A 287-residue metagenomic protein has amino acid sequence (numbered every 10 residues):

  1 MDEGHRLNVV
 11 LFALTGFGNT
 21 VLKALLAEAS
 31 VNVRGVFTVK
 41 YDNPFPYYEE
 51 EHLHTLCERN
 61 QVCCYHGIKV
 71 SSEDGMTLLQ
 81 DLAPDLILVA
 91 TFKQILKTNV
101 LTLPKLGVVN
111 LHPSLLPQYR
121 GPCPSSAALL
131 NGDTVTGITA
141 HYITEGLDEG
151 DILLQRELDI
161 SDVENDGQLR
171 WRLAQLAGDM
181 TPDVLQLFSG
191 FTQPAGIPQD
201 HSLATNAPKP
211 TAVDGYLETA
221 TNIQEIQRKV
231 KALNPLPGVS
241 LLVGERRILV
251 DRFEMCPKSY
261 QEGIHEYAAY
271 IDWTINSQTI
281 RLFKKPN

Functional and structural regions predicted by a protein language model:
D2-Y47: N-terminal Rossmann-like dinucleotide-binding module
N8, L86-A204: Donor/substrate-binding cores of folate-linked one-carbon enzymes
L14-G18, I68-S71, F92-Q94, L233: Short beta->alpha connector loops
A29, N60, L103-P104: Short, structured coil segments at secondary-structure junctions
N32, V39-L86: N-terminal glycine-/serine-/threonine-rich beta1-alpha1-beta2 phosphate-ribose binding loop of Rossmann-like
P208-T221: Acyl-group handling in specialized metabolite and lipid biosynthesis
T219-N287: An anion-binding loop in the catalytic cleft
